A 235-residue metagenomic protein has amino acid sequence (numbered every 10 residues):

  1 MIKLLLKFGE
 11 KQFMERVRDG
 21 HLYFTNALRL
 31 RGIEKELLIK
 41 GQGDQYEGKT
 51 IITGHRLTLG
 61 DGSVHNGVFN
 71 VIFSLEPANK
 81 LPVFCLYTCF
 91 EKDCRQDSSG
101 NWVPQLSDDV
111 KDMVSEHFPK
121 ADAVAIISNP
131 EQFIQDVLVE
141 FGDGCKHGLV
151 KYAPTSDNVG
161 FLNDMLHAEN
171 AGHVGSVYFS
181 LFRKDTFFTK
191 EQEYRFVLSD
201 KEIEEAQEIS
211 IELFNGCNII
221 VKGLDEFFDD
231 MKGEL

Functional and structural regions predicted by a protein language model:
M1-L235: NAD-dependent ADP-ribosyltransferases
